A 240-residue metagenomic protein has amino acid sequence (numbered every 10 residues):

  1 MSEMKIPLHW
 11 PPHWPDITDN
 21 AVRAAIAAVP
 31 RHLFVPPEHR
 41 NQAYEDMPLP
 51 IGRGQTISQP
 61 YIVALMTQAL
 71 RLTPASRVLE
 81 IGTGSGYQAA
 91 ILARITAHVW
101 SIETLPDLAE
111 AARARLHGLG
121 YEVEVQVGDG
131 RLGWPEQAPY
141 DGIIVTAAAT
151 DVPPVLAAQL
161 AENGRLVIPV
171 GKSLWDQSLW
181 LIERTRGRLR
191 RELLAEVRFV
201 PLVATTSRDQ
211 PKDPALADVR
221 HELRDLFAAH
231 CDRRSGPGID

Functional and structural regions predicted by a protein language model:
M1-E38: N-terminal auxiliary segments of SAM/dcSAM-dependent transferases
M1-L8, A158, V167-D240: SAM/dcSAM-binding transferase cores
P7-H9, A43-M47, I57-S76: Conserved alpha-helix/loop element of class I SAM-dependent methyltransferases that forms part of the SAM/SAH-binding
W14, A27, T67-Q68, R113 (+1 more regions): Solvent-exposed, non-membrane alpha-helical residues enriched in polar/charged side chains
R31-F34, R165, F199: Generic structural signal for secondary-structure transition and capping sites
P37-I51: Short, surface-exposed glycine/acidic/tryptophan-bearing loops
G52-T56: Short acidic-aromatic active-site loops that bind/stabilize oxyanions
R71-L189: Conserved nucleotide-cofactor-binding alpha/beta core module
